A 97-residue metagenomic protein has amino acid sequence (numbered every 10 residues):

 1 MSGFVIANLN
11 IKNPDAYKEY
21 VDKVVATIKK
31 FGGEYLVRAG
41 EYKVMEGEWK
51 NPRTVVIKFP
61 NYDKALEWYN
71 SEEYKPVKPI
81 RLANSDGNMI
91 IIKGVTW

Functional and structural regions predicted by a protein language model:
M1-T54, K58-N70, K93-W97: Short S/T/G/P-rich N-terminal loop/turn motif that feeds into the first structured element of a domain
L66-W68, E72-I90: C-terminal structural segments of small proteins and small subunits
